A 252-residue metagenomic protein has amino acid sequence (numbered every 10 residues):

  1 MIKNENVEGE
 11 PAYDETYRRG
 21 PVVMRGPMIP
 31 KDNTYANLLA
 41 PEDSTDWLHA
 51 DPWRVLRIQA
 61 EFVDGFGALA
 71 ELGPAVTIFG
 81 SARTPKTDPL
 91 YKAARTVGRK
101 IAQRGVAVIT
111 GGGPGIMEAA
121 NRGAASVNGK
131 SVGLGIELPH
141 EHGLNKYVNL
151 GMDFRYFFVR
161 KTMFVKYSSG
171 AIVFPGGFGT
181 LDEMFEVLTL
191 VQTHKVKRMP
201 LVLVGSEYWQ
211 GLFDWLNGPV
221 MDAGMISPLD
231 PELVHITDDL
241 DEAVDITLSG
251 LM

Functional and structural regions predicted by a protein language model:
I2-L134: Glycine-rich beta-alpha loop segments
N4, L69, V127, Y167 (+4 more regions): Change "in soluble alpha/beta enzymes" to "in soluble alpha/beta proteins
L69-E71, K100-A102, A124-A125, H142-K146 (+3 more regions): Solvent-exposed alpha-helices and their adjacent loops that cap or buttress functional pockets in soluble metabolic
P74-T77, V106-A107, G129-G133, N149-G151 (+3 more regions): Structural motif
G115-F174: Acidic/glycine-enriched connector segments
E137-G143, T180, Y208-G211: Short gly/pro/ser/thr-enriched loop/turn and capping motifs at secondary-structure boundaries
R155-E207, L251-M252: Active-site/ligand-binding-proximal alpha/beta "capping" segment
L203-M252: C-terminal functional extensions of proteins
